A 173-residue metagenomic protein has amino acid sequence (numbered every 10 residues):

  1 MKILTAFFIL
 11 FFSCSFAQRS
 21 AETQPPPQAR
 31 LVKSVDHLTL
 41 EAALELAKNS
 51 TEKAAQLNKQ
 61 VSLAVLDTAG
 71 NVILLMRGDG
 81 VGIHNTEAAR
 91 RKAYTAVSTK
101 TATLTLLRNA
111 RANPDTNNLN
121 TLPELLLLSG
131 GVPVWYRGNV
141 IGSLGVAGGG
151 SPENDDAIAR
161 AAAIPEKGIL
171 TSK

Functional and structural regions predicted by a protein language model:
M1-L4: Positively charged n-region of N-terminal signal peptides that target proteins for export
I9-A17: Hydrophobic h-region of N-terminal signal peptides that target proteins for export in Gram-negative bacteria
Q18-K173: Flexible, solvent-exposed loop/hinge segments and secondary-structure transition points
